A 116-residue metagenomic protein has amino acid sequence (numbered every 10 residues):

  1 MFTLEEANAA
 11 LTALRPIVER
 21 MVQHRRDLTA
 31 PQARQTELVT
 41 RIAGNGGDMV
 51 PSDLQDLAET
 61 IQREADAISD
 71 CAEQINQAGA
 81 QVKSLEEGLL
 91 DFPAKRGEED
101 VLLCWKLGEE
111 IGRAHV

Functional and structural regions predicted by a protein language model:
M1-R41: Long, hydrophobic N-terminal alpha-helical segment
L14-P31, L57, I61-E64, I68-C71 (+1 more regions): Amphipathic alpha-helical coiled-coil segments
A30-D66: Structured domain cores in non-transmembrane regions
C71-F92: Long amphipathic alpha-helical coiled-coil segments
E98-E99, W105-G108: Core subunits and conserved enzymes of cellular information-processing and envelope-translocation systems across
A114-V116: Conserved small/polar residues in nucleotide/adenosyl-binding loops
